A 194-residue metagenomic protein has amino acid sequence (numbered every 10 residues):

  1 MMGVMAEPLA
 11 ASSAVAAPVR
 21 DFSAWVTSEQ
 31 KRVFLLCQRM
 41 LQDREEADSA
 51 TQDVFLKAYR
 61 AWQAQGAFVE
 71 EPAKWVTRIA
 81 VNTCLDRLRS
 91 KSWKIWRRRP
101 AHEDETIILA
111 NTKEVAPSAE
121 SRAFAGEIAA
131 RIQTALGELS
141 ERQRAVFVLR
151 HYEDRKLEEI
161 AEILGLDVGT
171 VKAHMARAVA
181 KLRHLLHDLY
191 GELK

Functional and structural regions predicted by a protein language model:
M1-S13, R20-F22, I95-H102, I107-N111 (+2 more regions): C-terminal edge and immediately downstream basic/flexible tail or linker adjoining helix-turn-helix-like DNA-binding
S12, R20, A24, T106-G137: Acidic, proline/glycine-rich intrinsically disordered inter-domain spacer in sigma factors
S12-L35, E45-D48, Y59: A short, charge-rich alpha-helical start-of-domain segment used by transcription regulators
V15, Q42, D53-E71, S90-S92: Sigma70-family region 2
L35, S49-L56, E70-N82: Structural recognition of an alpha-helix C-terminal capping motif at a helix-to-coil junction
A64, V81-H102, A110-N111, P117 (+2 more regions): Arg/Lys-rich amphipathic alpha helix in sigma70-family domain 2
V81, L85, I132, Q143 (+2 more regions): DNA-recognition helix of helix-turn-helix
V146-R150: A short pre-motif secondary-structure segment
